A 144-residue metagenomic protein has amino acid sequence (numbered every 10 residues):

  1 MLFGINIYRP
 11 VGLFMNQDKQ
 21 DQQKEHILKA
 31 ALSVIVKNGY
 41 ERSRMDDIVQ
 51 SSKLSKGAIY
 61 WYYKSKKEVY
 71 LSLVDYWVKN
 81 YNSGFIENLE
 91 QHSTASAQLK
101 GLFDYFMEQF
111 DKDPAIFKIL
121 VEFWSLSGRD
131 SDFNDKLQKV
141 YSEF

Functional and structural regions predicted by a protein language model:
M1-Q22: N-terminal intrinsically disordered/low-complexity leader segments
Q20-A31, I48, L73, W77 (+1 more regions): Generic hydrophobic, amphipathic alpha-helix propensity
K24-E25, M45, K67, L71 (+6 more regions): Short, structured helix-loop boundary elements
H26, V34-E68, S72: Helix-turn-helix
A30-V34, Y105: Short amphipathic alpha-helical elements of helix-turn-helix/winged-helix folds
Y63, E108, E122-R129: Short helix-capping/turn signature of helix-turn-helix
S72, E87-P114: Hydrophobic alpha-helical connector segments
E87, K112-A115, R129-F144: Amphipathic alpha-helical packing segments from all-alpha helical-bundle domains
